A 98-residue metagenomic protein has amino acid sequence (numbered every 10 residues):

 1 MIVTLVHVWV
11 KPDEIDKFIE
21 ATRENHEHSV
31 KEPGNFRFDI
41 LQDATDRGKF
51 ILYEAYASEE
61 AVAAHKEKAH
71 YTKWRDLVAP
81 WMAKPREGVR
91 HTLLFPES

Functional and structural regions predicted by a protein language model:
I2, I40-G48, D76-S98: Glycine-rich beta-strand-turn "strand-cap" elements at beta-sheet edges
I2-W9, D39-K66: Short, well-ordered beta-strand segments in beta-rich or mixed alpha/beta enzyme and ligand-binding folds
V10-I15: Short, surface-exposed ligand-recognition loops at beta-strand->loop->(often short) alpha-helix junctions that present
D16, G34-F36, G48, E54 (+1 more regions): Short non-domain terminal segments
E20, E24-F36, A55-V89: An amphipathic, aromatic/His-enriched active-site/gating alpha helix that lines ligand/cofactor pockets
